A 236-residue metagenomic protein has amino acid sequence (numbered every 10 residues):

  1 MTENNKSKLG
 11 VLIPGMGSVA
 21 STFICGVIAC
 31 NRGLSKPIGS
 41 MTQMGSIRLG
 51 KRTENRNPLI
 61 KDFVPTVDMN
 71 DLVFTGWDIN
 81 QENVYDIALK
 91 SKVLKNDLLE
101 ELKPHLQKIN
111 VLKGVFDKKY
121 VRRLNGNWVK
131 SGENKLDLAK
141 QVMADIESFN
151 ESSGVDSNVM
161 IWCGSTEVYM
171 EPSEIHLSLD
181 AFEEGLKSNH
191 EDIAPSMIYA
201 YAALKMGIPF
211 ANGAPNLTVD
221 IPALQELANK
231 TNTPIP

Functional and structural regions predicted by a protein language model:
M1-A214, T218-K230: Metallocofactor- and cofactor-centric catalytic cores in central/energy metabolism, strongly enriched
N232-P236: A glycine-rich helix N-cap at a beta->alpha junction
